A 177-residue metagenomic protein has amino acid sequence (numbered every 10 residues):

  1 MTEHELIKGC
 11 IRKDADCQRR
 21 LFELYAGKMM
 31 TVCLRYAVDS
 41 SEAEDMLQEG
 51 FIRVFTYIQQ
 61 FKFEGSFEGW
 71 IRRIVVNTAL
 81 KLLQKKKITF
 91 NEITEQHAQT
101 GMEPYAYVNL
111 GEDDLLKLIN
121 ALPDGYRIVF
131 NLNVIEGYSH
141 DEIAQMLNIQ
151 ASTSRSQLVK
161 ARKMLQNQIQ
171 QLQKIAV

Functional and structural regions predicted by a protein language model:
I7-T31: A short, charge-rich alpha-helical start-of-domain segment used by transcription regulators
G9, Q145-M146, R162-V177: C-terminal edge and immediately downstream basic/flexible tail or linker adjoining helix-turn-helix-like DNA-binding
I11-R12, E49-S66, K85-K87: Sigma70-family region 2
F22-S40, Y57, I119, Q171: Amphipathic, Lys/Arg- and hydrophobic-enriched alpha-helical face
T31, D45-I52, G65-N77: Structural recognition of an alpha-helix C-terminal capping motif at a helix-to-coil junction
Q59-F63, R73-I93, K160: Arg/Lys-rich amphipathic alpha helix in sigma70-family domain 2
K81, I88-D113: Internal acidic/polar
V129-N133: A short pre-motif secondary-structure segment
